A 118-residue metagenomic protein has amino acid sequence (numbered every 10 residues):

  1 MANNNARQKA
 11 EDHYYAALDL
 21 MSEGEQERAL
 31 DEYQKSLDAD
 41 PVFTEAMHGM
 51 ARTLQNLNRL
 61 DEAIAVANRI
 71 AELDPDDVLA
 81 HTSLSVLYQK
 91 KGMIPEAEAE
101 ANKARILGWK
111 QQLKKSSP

Functional and structural regions predicted by a protein language model:
M1-D12, K115-P118: TPR-adjacent "capping" and linker segments in tetratricopeptide-repeat scaffold/adaptor proteins
A16, E23-E32, L57-R69, K91-K103: Structural signature of tandem alpha-helical TPR/SEL1-like repeats, specifically the intra-repeat loop/turn
K35-D38, N68-E72, R105-I106: Conserved structural position within tetratricopeptide repeats
